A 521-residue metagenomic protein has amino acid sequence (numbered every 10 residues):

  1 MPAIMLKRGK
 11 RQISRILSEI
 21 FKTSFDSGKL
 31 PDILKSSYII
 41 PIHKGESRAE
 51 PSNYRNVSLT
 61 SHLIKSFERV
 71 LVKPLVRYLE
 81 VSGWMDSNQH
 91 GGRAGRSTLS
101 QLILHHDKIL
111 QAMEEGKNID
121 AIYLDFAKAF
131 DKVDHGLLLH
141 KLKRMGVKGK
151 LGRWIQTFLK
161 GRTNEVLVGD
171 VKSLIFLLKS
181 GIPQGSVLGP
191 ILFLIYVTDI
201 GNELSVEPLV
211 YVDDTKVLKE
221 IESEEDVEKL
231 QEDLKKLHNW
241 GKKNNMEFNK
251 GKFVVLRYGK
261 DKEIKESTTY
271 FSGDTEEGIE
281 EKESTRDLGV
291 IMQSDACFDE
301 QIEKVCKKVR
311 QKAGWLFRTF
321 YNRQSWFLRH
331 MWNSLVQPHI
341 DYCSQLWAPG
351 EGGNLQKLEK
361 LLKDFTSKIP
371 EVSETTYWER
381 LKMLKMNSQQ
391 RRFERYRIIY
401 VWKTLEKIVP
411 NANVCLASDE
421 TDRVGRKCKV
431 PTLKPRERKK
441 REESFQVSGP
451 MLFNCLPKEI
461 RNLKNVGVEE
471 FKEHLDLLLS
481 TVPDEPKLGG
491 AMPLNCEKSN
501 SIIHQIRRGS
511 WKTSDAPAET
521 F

Functional and structural regions predicted by a protein language model:
M1-G9, I13-F21, I340-G352, L452-I460: Short amphipathic alpha-helical interface patches used for protein-protein assembly/oligomerization
M1-P183: Conserved pre-catalytic core of RNA-dependent polymerases
L17, I39, R55, L71 (+20 more regions): Mobile genetic element proteins and their domesticated derivatives, centered on retroelements and DNA transposons
S36-I39, R55, Q89-G91, I119-F130 (+6 more regions): Catalytic palm active-site di-aspartate
K128-M145, T215-K242, P349: Catalytic palm subdomain of template-directed nucleic-acid polymerases, centered on the conserved carboxylate motif
E232, E247-S284: Short, conserved micro-motifs composed of acidic
E277-E280, G353-F521: Short linear motifs embedded in intrinsically disordered, charge-biased segments
G278-Q345: Basic, alpha-helical interaction scaffolds
